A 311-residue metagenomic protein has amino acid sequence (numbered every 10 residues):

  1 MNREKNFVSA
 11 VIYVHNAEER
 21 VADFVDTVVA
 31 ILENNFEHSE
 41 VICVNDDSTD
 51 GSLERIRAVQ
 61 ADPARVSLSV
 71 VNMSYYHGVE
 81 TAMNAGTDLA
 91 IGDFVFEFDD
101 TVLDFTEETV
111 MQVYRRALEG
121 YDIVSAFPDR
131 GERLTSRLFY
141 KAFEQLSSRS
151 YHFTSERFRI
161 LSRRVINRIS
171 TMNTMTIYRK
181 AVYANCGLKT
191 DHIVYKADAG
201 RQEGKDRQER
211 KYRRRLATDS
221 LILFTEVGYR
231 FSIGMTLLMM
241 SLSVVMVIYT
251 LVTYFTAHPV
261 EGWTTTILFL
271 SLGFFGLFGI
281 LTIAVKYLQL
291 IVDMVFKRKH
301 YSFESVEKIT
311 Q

Functional and structural regions predicted by a protein language model:
M1-A30: N-proximal low-complexity "stem/linker" segments adjacent to membrane-targeting elements
E37-S48, V71-N72: Short beta-strand/loop segment that forms part of the nucleotide-sugar
N45-E54, V102-L103: A conserved acidic beta->alpha catalytic loop
M73-A90, E108-Q112: Glycine-rich, basic loop-to-helix element that forms the pyrophosphate-binding segment of sugar-nucleotide handling
V95: Short aromatic/hydrophobic "clamp" motif used to bind/position activated sugar donors
E108-I123: Conserved donor-nucleotide/metal-binding helix-loop-beta segment in metal-dependent transferases, i.e., the alpha-helix
N167-V227: Catalytic donor/gating beta->alpha subdomain of glycosyltransferases that bind UDP-sugars
Y229-K308: Membrane-embedded multi-pass helical conduit in multi-pass membrane proteins, especially envelope-biosynthetic
